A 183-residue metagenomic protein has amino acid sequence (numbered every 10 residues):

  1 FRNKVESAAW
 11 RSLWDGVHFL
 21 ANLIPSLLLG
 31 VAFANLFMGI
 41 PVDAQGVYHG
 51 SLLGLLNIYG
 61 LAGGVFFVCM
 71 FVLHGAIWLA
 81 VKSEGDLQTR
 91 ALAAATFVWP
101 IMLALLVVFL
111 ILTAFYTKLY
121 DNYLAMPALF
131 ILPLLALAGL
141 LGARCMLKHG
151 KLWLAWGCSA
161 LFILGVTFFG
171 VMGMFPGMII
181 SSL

Functional and structural regions predicted by a protein language model:
K4-A155, F169: Long, contiguous internal "core" modules enriched in hydrophobic/ aromatic residues
W156-L164: Central hydrophobic cores of alpha-helical transmembrane segments in multi-pass integral membrane proteins
M174: C-terminal active-site-capping segments
I179-L183: Short, membrane-exposed interhelical loops at transmembrane-helix boundaries
